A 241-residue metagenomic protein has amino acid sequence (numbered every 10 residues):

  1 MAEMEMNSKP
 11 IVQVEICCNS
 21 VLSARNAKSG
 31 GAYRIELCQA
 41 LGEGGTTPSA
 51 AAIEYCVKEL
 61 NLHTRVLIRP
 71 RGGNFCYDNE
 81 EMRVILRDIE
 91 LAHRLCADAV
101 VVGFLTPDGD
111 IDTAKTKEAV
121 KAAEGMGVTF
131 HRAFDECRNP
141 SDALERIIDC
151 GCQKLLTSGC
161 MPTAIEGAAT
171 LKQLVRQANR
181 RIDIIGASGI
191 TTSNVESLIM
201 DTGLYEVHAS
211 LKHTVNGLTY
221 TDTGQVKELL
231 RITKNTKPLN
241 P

Functional and structural regions predicted by a protein language model:
E5-S20, I68-L86, L105, T129-P140: Active-site mouth loops of central-metabolism enzymes
K9-I35, A40-T47: N-terminal pre-domain/capping segments
V12-C18, I35-L37, T64-I68, V100-V102 (+4 more regions): Hydrophobic faces of well-ordered beta-strands that scaffold small-molecule active sites in alpha/beta enzyme cores
N19-S29, C76-L91, D135-C150, L174-R180 (+2 more regions): Catalytic cores of alpha/beta
L22, L41-L62, N79-R83, F104-E124 (+4 more regions): Active-site-adjacent beta->alpha loops and helix N-cap segments on the catalytic face of soluble alpha/beta enzymes
K28-I35, L60-H63, C96-A99, A122-M126 (+3 more regions): Glycine-enriched alpha-helix->loop->beta-strand junction motifs that scaffold or abut catalytic
G72, C96, A178-P241: C-terminal alpha-helical cap/extension of soluble enzyme domains
V84-F104: Ordered, amphipathic secondary-structure segments that act as subunit-interaction surfaces in large macromolecular
